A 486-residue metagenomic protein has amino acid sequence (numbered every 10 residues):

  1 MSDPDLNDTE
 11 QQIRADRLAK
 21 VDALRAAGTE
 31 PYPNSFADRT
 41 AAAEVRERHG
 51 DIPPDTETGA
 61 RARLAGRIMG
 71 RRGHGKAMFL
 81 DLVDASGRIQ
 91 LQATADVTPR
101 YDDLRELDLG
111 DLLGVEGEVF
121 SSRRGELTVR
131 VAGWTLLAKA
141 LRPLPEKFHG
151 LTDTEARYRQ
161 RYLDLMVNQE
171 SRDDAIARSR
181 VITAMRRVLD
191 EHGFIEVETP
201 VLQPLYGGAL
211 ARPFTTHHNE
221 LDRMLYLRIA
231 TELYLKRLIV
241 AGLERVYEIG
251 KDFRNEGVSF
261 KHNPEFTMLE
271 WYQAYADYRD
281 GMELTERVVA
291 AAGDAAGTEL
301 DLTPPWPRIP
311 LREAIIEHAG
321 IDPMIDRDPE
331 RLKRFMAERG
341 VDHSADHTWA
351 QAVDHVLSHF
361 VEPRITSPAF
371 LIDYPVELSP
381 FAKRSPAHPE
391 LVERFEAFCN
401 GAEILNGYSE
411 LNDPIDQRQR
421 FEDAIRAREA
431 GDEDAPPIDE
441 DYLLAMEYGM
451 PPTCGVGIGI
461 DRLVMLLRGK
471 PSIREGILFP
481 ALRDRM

Functional and structural regions predicted by a protein language model:
M1-M486: Class II aminoacyl-tRNA synthetase catalytic cores and aaRS-like
